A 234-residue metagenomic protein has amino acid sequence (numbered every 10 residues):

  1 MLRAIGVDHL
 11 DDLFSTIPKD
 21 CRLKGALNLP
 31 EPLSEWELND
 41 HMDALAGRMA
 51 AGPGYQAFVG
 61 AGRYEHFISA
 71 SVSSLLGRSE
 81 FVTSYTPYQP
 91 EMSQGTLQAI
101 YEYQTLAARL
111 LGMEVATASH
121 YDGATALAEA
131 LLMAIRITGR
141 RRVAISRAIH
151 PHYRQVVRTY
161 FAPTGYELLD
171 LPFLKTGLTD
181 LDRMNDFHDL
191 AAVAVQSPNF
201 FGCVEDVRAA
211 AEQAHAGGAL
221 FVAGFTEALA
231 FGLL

Functional and structural regions predicted by a protein language model:
M1-K24: Compact, charge-rich alpha-helical regulatory domains located at protein termini
I5-D8, L33-D40, E80, G95-E102 (+5 more regions): Conserved active-site and cofactor/substrate-binding residues in soluble primary-metabolism enzymes
D8, M113, H188: Structured loop/turn residues at beta-strand edges in well-structured enzyme cores
I17, C21, M42-A51, Q104 (+5 more regions): Structural signal for hydrophobic packing residues in well-ordered secondary-structure cores of soluble enzyme domains
K19-E102: N-terminal entrance/gating region of PLP-dependent enzymes' catalytic architecture
S34-N39, Q104, A116-R140: Conserved beta-loop-alpha segment that forms the PLP phosphate-binding cup at the N-terminus of a helix
Y88-M92, T96, R109-A128: Short loop-beta-helix segment that forms the pyridoxal 5′-phosphate
T125-L234: Conserved PLP-enzyme active-site core in the AAT-like
